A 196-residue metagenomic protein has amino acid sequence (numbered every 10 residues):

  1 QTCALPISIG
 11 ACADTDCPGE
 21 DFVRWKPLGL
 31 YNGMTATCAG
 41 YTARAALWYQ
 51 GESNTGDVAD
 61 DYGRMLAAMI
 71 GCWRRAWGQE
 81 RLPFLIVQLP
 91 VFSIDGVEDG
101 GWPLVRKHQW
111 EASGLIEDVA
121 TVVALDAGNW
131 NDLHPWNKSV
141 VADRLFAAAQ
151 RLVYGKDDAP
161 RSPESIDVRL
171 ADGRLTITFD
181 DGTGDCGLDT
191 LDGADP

Functional and structural regions predicted by a protein language model:
Q1-P196: Cell-envelope and extracellular/periplasmic
